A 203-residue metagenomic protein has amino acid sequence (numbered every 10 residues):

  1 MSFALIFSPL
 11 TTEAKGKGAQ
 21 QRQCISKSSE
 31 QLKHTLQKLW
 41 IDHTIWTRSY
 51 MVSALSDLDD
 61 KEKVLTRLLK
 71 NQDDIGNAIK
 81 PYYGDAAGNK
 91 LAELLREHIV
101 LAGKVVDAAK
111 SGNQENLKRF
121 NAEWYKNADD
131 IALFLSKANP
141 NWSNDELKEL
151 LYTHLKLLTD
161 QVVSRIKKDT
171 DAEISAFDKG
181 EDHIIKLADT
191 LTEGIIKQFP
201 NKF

Functional and structural regions predicted by a protein language model:
M1-I6: Bacterial N-terminal signal peptides
T12-G16: Boundary at the C-terminal end of the N-terminal hydrophobic targeting segment
A19-Q21, S28-S29, K33, Q37-A54 (+3 more regions): C-terminal amphipathic alpha-helix
M51, I75-Y83, A102-K110, A132-S136: Membrane-helix exit/interface motif
K61, L65-A78: Active-site-surrounding "flap" and adjacent substrate/cofactor-binding loops of secreted or lumenal enzymes, prototyped
A78-D85, N89, Q198, K202: Soluble extracellular-acting proteins and domains
K90-L101, V105-Y125: All-alpha RGS (Regulator of G-protein Signaling) helical domain and cognate RGS-like helical scaffolds
